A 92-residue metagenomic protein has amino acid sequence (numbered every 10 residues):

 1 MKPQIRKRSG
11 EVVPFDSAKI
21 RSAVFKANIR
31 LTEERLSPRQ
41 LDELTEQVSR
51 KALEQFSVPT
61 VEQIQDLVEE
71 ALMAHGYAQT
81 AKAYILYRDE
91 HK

Functional and structural regions predicted by a protein language model:
M1-K92: Long, C-terminal-biased catalytic regions of enzyme "large/alpha" subunits
